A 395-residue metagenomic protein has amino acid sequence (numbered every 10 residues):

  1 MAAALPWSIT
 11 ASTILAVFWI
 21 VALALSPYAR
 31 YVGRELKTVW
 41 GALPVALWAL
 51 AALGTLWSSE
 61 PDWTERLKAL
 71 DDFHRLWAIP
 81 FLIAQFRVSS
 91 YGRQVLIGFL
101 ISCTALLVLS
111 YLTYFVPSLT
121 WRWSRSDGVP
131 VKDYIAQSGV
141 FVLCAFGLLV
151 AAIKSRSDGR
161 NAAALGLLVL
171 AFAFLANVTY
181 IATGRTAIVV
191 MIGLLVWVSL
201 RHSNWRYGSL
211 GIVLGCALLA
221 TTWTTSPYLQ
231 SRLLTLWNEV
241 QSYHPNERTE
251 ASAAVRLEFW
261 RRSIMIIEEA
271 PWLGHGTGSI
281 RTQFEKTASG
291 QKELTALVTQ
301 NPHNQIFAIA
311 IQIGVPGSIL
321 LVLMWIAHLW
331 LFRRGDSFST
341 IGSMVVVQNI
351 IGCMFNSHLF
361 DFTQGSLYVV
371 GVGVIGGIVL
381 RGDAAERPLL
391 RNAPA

Functional and structural regions predicted by a protein language model:
M1-T64, R87-I101, A151-L165, R206-S209 (+1 more regions): Transmembrane signal-anchor hairpin modules in multi-pass inner-membrane enzymes, especially those that act on
A2-W19, V32-T38, A49-L76, Q85-Q94 (+3 more regions): Interfacial transmembrane-helix termini
T10-P27, A69-P80, A136-A145, I188-V196 (+2 more regions): Membrane-embedded alpha-helical segments of multi-pass membrane proteins, especially the transmembrane helices
F18-L23, M191, L195, M324 (+3 more regions): Transmembrane alpha-helices of multi-pass inner-membrane enzymes
A52, F81, Y91-W123, P130-W205 (+3 more regions): Alpha-helical transmembrane segments of multi-pass inner-membrane proteins
I181, H202-E247, A251, F259-E269 (+1 more regions): A membrane-periplasm/extracellular boundary helix in multi-pass inner-membrane enzymes that assemble envelope glycans
N246-R261, M265, E269, L273-I313: Long extracytoplasmic/lumenal interhelical loops at the membrane interface of multi-pass membrane proteins
Q312-V347: Hydrophobic transmembrane alpha-helices and their immediate junctions
